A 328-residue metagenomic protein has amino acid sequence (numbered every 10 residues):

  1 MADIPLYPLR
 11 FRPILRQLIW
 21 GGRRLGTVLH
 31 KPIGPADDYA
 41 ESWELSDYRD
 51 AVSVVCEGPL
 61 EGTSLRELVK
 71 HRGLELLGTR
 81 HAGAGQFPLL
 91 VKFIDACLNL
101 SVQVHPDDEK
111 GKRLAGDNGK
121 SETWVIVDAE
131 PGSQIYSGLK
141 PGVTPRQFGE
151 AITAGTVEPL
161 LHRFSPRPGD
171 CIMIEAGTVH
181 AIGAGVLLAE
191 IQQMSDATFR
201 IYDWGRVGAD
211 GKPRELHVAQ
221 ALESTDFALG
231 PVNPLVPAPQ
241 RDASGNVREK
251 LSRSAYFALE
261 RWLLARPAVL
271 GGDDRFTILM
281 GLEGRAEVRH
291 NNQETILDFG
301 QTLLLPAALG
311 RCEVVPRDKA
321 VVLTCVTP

Functional and structural regions predicted by a protein language model:
M1-V143, D203-V232, L259: Transition-metal
Q86, I94-N99, D108, N118 (+5 more regions): Ligand-binding loop in jelly-roll beta-barrel domains
V104-P106, V127-E130, L139-P141, I152 (+6 more regions): Short, structured patches in soluble enzyme cores that scaffold and shape functional sites
Y136-P159, L188-P231, D318-P328: Double-stranded beta-helix
G142-A154, D274-E283, E287: Short, basic/aromatic beta-hairpin or loop at an interaction surface
L161-M173, H290-L309: Short acidic-glycine-tyrosine-enriched beta hairpin
L216-D274: Functionally critical, mid-to-C-terminal surface segments that flank or help form catalytic/ligand
A268-V269, G284-R289, T302: Short beta-strand segments in beta-sandwich/barrel cores
